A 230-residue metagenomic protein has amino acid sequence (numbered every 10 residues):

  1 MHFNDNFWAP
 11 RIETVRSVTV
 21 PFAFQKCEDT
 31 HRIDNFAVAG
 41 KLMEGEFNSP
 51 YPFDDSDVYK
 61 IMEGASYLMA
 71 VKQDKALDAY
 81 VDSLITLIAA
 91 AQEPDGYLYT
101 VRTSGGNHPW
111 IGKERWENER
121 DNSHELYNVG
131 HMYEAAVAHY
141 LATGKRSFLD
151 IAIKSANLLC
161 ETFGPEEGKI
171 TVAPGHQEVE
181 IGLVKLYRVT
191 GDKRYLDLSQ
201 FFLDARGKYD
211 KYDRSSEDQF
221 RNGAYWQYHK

Functional and structural regions predicted by a protein language model:
M1-K230: Glycan-recognition and catalytic cores of secretory/periplasmic carbohydrate-active enzymes
